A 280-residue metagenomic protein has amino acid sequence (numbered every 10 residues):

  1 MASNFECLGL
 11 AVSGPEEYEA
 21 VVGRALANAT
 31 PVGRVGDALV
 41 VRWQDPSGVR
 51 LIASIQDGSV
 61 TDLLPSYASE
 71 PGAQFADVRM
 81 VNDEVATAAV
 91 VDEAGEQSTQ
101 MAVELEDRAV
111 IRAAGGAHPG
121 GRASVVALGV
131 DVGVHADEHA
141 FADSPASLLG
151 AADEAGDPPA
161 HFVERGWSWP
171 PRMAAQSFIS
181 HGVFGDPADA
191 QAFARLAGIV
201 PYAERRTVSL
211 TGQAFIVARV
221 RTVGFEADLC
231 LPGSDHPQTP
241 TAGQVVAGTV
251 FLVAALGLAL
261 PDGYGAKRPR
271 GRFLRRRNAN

Functional and structural regions predicted by a protein language model:
M1-P31: N-terminal alpha-helical "arm" segments
R34-D189, F193: Long, hydrophobic alpha/beta structural blocks
Y202-L229: OB-fold (S1/OB) nucleic-acid-binding surfaces
G233-T249: Short nucleic-acid-contacting surface segments enriched for D/E, G, S/T with interspersed K/R
F251-Y264: Short, Lys/Arg- and Gly-enriched loop/turn segments at beta-strand edges
G265-N280: Short peripheral tails and domain-boundary helices/loops at the edges of structured domains
